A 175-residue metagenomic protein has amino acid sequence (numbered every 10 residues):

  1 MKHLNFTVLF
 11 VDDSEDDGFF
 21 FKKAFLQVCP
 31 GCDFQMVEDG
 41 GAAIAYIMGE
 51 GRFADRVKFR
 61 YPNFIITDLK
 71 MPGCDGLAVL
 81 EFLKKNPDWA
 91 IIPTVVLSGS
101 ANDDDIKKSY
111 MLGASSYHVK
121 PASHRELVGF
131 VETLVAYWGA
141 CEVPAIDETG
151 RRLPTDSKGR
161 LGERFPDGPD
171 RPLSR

Functional and structural regions predicted by a protein language model:
L4-N5, P30-G31, R60-N63, D88-P93: His-Asp phosphorelay/catalytic-motif detector in bacterial-type signaling
N5-L26, F34-Q35, I65: Conserved acidic segment of CheY-like receiver
M36-F64: Acidic, metal-coordinating helix/loop segments flanking the phosphotransfer/catalytic sites of two-component signaling
A42, A122-T133, V143-D147: C-terminal output helix
D68, S98: Active-site residues of response regulator receiver
M71: Receiver (REC) domain active-site loop signature in two-component systems and cognate sites in sensor histidine kinases
S115: Short, glycine/charged-rich "phosphate-handling" switch motifs in NTP-dependent and phosphotransfer domains
